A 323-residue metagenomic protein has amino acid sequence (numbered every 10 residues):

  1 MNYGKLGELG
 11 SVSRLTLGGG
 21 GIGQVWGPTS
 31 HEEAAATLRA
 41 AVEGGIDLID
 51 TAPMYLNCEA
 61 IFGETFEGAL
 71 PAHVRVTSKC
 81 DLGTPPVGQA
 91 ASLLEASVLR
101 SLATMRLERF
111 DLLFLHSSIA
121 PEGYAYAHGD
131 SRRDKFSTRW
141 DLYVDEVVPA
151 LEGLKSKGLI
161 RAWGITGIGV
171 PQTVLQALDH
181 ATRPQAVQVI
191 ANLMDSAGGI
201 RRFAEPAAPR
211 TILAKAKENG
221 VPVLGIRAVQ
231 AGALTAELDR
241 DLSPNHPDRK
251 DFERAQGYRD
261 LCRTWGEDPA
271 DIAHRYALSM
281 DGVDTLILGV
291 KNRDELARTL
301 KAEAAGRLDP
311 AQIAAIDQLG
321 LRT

Functional and structural regions predicted by a protein language model:
M1-R75, E95: N-terminal binding-site loop/beta-alpha segment at the start of enzyme catalytic domains that lines or forms
L6, L17, A34, I49 (+9 more regions): Conserved, mostly hydrophobic/aromatic
G7-E8, G63-R75, A103-L107, K155 (+2 more regions): Acidic (Asp/Glu)-rich catalytic clusters
G7-V25, T77-T84, F114-S117, P121-A127: N-terminal small/glycine-rich loop or linker at the start of catalytic domains across soluble metabolic enzymes
W26-T29, T51-A60, G83-S92, A120-P121 (+2 more regions): Acidic-and-aromatic substrate-binding clefts and catalytic sites of carbohydrate-active enzymes
P28-A41, Q89-T104, G169-L178, A273: Short, acidic/polar
V42, L93-F114, G153, K157 (+1 more regions): CE4/NodB-like, metal-dependent polysaccharide N-deacetylase domain that modifies extracellular/periplasmic N-acetylated
S118-T323: Beta/alpha (TIM)-barrel catalytic core signal, keyed to glycine-rich beta->alpha loops juxtaposed to Asp/Glu that bind
